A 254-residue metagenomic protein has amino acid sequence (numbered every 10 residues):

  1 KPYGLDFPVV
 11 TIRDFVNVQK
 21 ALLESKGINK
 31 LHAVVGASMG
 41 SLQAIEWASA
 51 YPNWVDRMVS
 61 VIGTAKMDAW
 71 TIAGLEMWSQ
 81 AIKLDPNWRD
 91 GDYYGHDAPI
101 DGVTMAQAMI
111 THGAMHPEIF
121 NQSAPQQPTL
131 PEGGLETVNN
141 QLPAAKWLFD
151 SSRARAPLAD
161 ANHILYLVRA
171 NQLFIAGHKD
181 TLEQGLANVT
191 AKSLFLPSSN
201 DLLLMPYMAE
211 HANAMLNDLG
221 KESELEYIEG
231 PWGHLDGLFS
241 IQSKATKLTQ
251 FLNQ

Functional and structural regions predicted by a protein language model:
K1-L42, S49, N53-E76, D236 (+1 more regions): Gly/Pro-rich cap/lid or specificity-loop segments adjacent to the active site
W54, S60-A154: Alpha/beta-hydrolase-fold enzymes
W147-S151, Y166-G185: Active-site nucleophile elbow and catalytic-triad environment of alpha/beta-hydrolase enzymes
L186-T190, L216-L219: Short, conserved loop/helix-junction motifs that constitute active-site signature segments in enzyme catalytic cores
V189, F195-P197: Short beta-strand/loop motif that positions the catalytic acidic residue of the alpha/beta-hydrolase fold
S199-D201, W232: Acidic beta-to-alpha connecting loop that harbors the catalytic carboxylate
L202-M208: Conserved alpha/beta-hydrolase "acid-adjacent" motif
N217-Q254: Catalytic active-site module of serine/aspartate enzymes centered on a nucleophile-bearing elbow/loop
